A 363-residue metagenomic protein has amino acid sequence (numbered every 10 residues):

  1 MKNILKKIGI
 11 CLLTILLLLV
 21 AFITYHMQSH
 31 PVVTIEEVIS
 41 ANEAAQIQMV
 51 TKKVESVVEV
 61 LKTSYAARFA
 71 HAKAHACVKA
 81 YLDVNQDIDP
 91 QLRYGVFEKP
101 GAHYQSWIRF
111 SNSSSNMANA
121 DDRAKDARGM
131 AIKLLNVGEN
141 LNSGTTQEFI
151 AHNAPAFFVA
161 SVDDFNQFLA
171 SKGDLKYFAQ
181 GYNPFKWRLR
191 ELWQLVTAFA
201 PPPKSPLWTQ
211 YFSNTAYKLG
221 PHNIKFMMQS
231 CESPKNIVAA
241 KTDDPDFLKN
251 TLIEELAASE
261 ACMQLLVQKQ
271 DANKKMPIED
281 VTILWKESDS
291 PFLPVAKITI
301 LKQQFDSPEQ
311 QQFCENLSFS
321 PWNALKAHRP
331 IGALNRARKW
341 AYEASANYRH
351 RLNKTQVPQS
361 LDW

Functional and structural regions predicted by a protein language model:
M1-L17: N-terminal Sec-pathway targeting helices
F22-W363: Active-site-adjacent core segments of small-molecule enzymes
